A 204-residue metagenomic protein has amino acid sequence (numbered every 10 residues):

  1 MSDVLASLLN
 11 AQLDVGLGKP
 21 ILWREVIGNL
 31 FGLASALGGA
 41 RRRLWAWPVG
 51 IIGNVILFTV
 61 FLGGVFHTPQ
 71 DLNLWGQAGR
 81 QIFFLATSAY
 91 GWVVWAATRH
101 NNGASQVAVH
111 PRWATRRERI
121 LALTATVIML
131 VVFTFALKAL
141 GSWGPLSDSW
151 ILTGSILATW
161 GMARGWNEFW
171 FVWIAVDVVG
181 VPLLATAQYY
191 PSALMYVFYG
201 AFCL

Functional and structural regions predicted by a protein language model:
S2-V55, T59-P69, W95-L204: Polytopic alpha-helical membrane-helix bundles and their juxtamembrane interface segments in multi-pass membrane
L74-S88, Y196: Individual alpha-helical transmembrane segments in multi-pass integral membrane proteins
I82-N102: Membrane-water interface of transmembrane alpha-helices
